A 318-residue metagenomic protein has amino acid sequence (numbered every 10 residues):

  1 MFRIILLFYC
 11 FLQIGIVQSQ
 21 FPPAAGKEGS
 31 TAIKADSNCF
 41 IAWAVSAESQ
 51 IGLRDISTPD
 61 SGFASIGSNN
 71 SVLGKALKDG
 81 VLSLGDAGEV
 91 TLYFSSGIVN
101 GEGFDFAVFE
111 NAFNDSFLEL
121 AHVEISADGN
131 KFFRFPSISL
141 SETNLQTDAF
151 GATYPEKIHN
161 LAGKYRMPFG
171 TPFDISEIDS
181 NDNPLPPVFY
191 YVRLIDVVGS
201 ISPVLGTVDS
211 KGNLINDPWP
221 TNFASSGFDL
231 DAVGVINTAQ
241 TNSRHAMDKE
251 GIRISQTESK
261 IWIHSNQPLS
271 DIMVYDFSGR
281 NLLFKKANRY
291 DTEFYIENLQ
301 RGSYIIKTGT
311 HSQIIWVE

Functional and structural regions predicted by a protein language model:
M1-Q20: Bacterial Sec-dependent N-terminal signal peptides
Q20-A121, S137-A239: A domain-level signal for the mature, folded cores of soluble proteins
V188, Y290, Q300-I305: A glycine-anchored, Pro-Gly-centered beta-turn/N-cap motif
N237-N266: Residue-level detector of functionally pivotal "anchor" positions at catalytic/ligand-binding pockets or at interdomain
A246, F284, R301-E318: C-terminal tail/sorting-segment detector
V274-L282, Y304: Short, glycine-anchored, charge-dense loop/turn motifs used at functional sites
N281-L299: Glycine-centered tight-turn motifs at strand-turn-strand junctions
